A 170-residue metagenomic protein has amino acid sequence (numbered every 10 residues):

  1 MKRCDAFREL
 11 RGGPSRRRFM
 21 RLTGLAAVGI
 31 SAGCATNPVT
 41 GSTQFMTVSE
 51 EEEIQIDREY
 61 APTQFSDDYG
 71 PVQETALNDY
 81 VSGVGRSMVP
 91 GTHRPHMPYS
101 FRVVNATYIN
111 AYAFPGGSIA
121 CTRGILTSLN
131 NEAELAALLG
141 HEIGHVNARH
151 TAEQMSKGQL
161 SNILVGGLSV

Functional and structural regions predicted by a protein language model:
K2-V170: A Zn2+-metalloprotease active-site environment signal
